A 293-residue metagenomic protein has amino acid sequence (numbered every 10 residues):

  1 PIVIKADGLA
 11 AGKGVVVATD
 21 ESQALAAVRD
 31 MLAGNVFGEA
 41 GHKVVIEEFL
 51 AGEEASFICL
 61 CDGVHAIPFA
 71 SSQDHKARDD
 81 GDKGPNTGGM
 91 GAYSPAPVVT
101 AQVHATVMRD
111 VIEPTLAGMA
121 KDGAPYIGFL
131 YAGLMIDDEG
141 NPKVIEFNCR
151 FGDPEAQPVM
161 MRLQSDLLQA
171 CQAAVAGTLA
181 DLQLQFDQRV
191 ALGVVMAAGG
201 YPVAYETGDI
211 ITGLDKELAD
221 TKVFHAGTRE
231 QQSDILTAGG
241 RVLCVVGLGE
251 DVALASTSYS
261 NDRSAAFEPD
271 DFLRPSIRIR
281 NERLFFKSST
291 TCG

Functional and structural regions predicted by a protein language model:
P1-V3, D7: Small/polar-residue-rich loop-to-helix segments that shape phosphate-bearing ligand pockets
K5, G88, V194, A255: Residue-level signal for inorganic ion chemistry
D7, G14-A156: Internal nucleotide-binding/catalytic subdomain
Q23-A26, V203-A204, D251-T257: Short, conserved charged micro-motifs
A92-P95, G193-V195, R241-G249: Short, well-ordered beta-strand elements within core beta-sheets of diverse protein domains
V107-L130, N148-L218, E230-Q231: Active-site "cap" helix and flanking loop/linker of ATP-utilizing ligase/carboxylase catalytic domains
R229-Q232, T237-R274, R278: Generic C-terminus detector
S264, R274-R283, K287-G293: Low-acidity, Ser/Thr- and Arg-rich intrinsically disordered low-complexity segments
